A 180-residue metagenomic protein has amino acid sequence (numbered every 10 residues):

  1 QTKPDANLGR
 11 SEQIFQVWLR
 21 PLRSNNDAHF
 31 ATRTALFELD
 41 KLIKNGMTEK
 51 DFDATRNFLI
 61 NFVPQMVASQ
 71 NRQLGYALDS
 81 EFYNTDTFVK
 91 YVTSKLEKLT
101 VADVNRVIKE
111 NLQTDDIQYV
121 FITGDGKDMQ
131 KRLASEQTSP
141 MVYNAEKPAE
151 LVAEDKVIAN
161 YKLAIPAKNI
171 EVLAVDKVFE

Functional and structural regions predicted by a protein language model:
Q1-V101, T114-T123, Q130-Q137, E180: M16 family metallopeptidases and their MPP-like homologs
Y91-E180: Proteolytic maturation boundary segments
